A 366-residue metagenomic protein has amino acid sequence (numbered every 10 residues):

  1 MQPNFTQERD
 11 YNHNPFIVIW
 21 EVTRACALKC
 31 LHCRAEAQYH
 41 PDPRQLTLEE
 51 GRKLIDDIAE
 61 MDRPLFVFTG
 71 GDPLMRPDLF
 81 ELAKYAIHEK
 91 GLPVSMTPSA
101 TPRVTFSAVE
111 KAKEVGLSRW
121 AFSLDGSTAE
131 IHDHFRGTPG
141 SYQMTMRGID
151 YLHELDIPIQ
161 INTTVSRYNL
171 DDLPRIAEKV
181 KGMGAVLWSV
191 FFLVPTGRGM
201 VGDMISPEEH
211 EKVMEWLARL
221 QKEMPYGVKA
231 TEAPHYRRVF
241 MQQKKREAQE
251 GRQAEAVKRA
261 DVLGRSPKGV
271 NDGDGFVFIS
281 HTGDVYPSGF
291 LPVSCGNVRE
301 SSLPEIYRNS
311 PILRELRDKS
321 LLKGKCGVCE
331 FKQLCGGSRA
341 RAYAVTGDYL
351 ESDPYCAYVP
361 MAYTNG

Functional and structural regions predicted by a protein language model:
M1-I19, A256, V262-L263, P311: N-terminal [4Fe-4S]-dependent radical SAM core
Y11-L48: Canonical Radical SAM [4Fe-4S] cluster-binding loop centered on the CxxxCxxC motif and its immediate flanking residues
E21-K29, D72, C326-V328, K332-Q333: Cysteine-centered iron-sulfur cluster-binding motifs in ferredoxin-type domains/subunits of redox enzymes
A35-R44, P292-V293, K332-N365: Iron-sulfur (Fe-S) cluster-binding segments and ferredoxin-like electron-carrier domains, especially [2Fe-2S]
L48-T69, R76-G202, S206: Radical SAM/AdoMet-radical enzyme domain recognition
D57-G70, S352-G366: Short Fe-S-cluster ligation motifs
E208-R259, D284-G336, R341: C-terminal accessory region of radical SAM enzymes
V270-D274: Short, small/polar residue-rich loop motifs at catalytic or cofactor-binding pockets
